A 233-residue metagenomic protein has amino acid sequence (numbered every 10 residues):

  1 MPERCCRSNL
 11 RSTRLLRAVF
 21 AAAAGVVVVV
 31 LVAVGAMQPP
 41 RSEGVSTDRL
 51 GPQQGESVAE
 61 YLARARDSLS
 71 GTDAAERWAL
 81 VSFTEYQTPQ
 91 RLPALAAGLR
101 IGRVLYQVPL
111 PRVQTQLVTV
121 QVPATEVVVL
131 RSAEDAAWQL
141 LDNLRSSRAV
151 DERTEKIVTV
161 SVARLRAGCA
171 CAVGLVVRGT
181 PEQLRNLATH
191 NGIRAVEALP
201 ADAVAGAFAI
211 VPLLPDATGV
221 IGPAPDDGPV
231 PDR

Functional and structural regions predicted by a protein language model:
M1-L16: Terminal targeting segments of Actinobacterial cell-envelope proteins
R17-A36: Hydrophobic membrane-insertion alpha-helices, especially the h-region of bacterial N-terminal signal peptides
L31-V104: Extracytoplasmic low-complexity, Pro/Thr/Ser/Ala/Gly-rich segments that lie immediately after a secretion/anchoring
V45-R64, Q116-A133, W138-S147, I157 (+1 more regions): N-terminal low-complexity, Pro/Thr-rich disordered segments that flank secretion/membrane-targeting signals
W78-S82, Q107, G174-V176, A195-E197: Soluble periplasmic/extracytoplasmic beta-strand elements of cell-envelope proteins
F83-Q87, A96, G179-P181, N191 (+1 more regions): A mature extracytoplasmic/lumenal domain signature
I101-R185: Non-cytosolic head/periplasmic domains of membrane-anchored proteins
T189, I193-R233: Extracytoplasmic/luminal low-complexity segments enriched in Pro/Gly and acidic/polar residues that act as flexible
